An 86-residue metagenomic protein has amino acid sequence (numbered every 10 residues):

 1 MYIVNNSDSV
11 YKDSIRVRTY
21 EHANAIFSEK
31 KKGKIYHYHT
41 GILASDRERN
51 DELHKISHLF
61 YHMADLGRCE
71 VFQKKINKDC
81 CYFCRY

Functional and structural regions predicted by a protein language model:
Y2-N50: Short amphipathic alpha-helical interface segments
H22-I26, K55-H58, V71-F72: Intrinsically disordered, low-complexity boundary segments flanking structured domains
E29-K31, A64, N77: A generic structural signal for short, non-catalytic loop/turn and secondary-structure boundary residues
Y36, E70, Y82: A broad, low-specificity signal marking well-ordered, structured residues that form hydrophobic/aromatic
T40-I42, F72-N77: Acidic carboxylate-rich catalytic motifs and surrounding loops in phosphoryl-/glycosyl-chemistry enzymes
R49-D65: Short amphipathic alpha-helical interaction segments
D65-Q73: A short, conserved structural fragment
K74-Y86: Short, cationic-aromatic polyanion-contact patches
